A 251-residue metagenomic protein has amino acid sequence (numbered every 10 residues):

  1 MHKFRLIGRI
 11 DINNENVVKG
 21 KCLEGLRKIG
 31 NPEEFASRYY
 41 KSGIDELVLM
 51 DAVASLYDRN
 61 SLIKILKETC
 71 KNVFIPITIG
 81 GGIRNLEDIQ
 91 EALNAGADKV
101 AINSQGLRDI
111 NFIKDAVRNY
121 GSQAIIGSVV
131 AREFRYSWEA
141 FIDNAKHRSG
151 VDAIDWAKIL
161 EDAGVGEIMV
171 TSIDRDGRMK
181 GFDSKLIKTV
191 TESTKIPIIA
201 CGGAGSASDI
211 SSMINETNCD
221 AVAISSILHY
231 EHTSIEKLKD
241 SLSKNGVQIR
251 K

Functional and structural regions predicted by a protein language model:
L6-I10, L47-L49, I77-G81, V100-I102 (+4 more regions): Hydrophobic faces of well-ordered beta-strands that scaffold small-molecule active sites in alpha/beta enzyme cores
D11, Y39, L47, I79 (+6 more regions): Conserved, mostly hydrophobic/aromatic
I12-N14, V18-K19, A97-V170, D174-R175: Conserved anion-binding
K28-Y40, R84-Q90, S149-I159, A207-I210: Short, acidic/polar
E46-I65, S104, M169-K180: Glycine-rich, proline-tolerant flexible connector loops at the mouths of alpha/beta enzymes
D58-T78, D115-V130, K180-G205, G246-V247: Alpha-helix-loop-beta-strand connector modules within alpha/beta enzyme cores
I77-T78, I83-K99, K185-V222: Catalytic cores of alpha/beta
I113-Y120, I214-I224, L228-K251: C-terminal helical cap(s) of enzyme catalytic domains, especially alpha/beta-barrels
